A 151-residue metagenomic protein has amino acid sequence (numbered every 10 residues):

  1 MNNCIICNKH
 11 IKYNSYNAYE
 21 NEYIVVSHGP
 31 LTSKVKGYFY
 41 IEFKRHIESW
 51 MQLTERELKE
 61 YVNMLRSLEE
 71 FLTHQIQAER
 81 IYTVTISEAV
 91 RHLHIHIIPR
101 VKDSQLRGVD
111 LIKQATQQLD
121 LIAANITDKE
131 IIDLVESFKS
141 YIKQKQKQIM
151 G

Functional and structural regions predicted by a protein language model:
M1-G151: HIT superfamily nucleotide-processing domains
